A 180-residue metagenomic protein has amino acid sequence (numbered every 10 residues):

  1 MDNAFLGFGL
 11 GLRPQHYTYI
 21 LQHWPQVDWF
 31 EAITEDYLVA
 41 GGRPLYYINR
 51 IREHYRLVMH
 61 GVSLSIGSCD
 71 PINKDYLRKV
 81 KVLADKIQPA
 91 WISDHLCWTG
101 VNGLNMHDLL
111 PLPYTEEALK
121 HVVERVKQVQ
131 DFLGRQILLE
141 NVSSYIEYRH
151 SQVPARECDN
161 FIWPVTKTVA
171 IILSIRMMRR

Functional and structural regions predicted by a protein language model:
M1, M59, M106, M177-M178: Detector for methionine-enriched segments
M1-V82: N-terminal pre-domain/capping segments
P14-H16, T34-D36, S63-S65, L96-G100 (+2 more regions): Active-site-proximal loop/turn and secondary-structure-junction residues that shape catalytic pockets, frequently
E31-A32, M59-V62, I137-V142, S174-M177: Short beta-strands and strand-loop turn motifs
N73-S174: Active-site acidic/histidine proton-transfer and metal-coordination neighborhood in alpha/beta enzyme cores
